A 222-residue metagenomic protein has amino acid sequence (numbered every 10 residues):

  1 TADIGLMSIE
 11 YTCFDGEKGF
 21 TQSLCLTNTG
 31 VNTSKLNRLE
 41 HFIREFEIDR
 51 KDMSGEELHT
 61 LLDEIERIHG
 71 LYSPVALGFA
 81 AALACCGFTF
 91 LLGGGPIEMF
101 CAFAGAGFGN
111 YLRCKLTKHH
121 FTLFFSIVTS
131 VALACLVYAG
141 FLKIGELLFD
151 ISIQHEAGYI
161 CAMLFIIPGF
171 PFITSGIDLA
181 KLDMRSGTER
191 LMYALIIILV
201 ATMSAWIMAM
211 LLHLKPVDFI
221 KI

Functional and structural regions predicted by a protein language model:
T1-E56: Soluble N-terminal domains of membrane-associated systems
N28-T33, P74-L77, F125-S126, C161: Helical membrane-embedded segments and adjacent short helical loop/helix-boundary regions of multi-pass membrane
E40-I43, E47-R50, E66, L91 (+11 more regions): Structural signal for hydrophobic packing residues in well-ordered secondary-structure cores of soluble enzyme domains
D49, M53-T60, L92-G94, C114-K115: N-terminal loops that bind phosphate or other acidic moieties and the adjacent beta-alpha structural core
H59-G70, K181-S186: Cytosolic juxtamembrane amphipathic/interface segments immediately preceding and feeding into a transmembrane helix
R67-V75, M192-L195: Membrane-water interface at loop-to-transmembrane-helix junctions
L71-L148, I167-P168: Core alpha-helical transmembrane segments of integral membrane proteins
K143-I222: Generic detector of multi-pass transmembrane helix bundles and their immediately adjacent loops in polytopic membrane
